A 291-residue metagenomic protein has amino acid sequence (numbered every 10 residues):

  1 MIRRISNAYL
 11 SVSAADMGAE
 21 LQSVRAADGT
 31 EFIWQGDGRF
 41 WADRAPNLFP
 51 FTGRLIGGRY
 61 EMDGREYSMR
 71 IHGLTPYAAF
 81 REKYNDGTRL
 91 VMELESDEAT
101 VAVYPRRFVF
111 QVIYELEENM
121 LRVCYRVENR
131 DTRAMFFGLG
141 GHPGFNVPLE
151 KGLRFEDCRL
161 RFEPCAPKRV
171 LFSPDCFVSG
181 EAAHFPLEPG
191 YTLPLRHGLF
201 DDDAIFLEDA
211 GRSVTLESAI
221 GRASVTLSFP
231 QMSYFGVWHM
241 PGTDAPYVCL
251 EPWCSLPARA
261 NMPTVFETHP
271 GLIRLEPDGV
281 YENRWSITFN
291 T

Functional and structural regions predicted by a protein language model:
M1-A8: Short, Gly/Pro- and small/polar-rich lid/capping loops
S11-E66: Acidic-aromatic substrate-binding/catalytic surfaces of carbohydrate-active enzymes
A14, M92-S96, S218, D278-T291: Short, hydrophobic/aromatic-enriched beta-strand segments in well-ordered soluble domains
Y60-S68, Y125, I273-F289: Short Pro-Gly-centered flexible turn/kink motifs
R65-E118: Extended, loop-rich substrate-binding clefts of extracytoplasmic carbohydrate-active enzymes
S96-L149: Acidic, contiguous internal or C-terminal segments within carbohydrate-active enzymes that form a structured patch used
G144-P230: Active-site/ligand-binding surface loops and adjacent short beta/alpha elements that line catalytic pockets across
S218-N261: Glycine-rich active-site loops that engage anionic ligands at enzyme catalytic sites
